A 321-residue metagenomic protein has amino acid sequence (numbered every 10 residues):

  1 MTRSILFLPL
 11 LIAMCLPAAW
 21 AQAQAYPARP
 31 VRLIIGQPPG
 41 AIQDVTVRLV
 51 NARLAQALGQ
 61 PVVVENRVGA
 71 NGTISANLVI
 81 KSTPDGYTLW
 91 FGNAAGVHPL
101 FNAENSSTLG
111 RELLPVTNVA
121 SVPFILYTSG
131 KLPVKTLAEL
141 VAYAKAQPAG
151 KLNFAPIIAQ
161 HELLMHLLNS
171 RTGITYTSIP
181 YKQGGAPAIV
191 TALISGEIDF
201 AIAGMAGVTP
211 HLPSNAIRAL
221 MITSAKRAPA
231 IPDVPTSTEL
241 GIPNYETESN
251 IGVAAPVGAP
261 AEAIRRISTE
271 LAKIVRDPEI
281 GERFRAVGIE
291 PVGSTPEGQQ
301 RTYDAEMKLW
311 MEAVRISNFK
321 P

Functional and structural regions predicted by a protein language model:
M1-I5: Positively charged n-region of N-terminal signal peptides that target proteins for export
F7-P17: Bacterial N-terminal signal peptides
Q22-E112, G150-K151, H161, G173-F200 (+3 more regions): N-terminal (or domain-start) structured segment
Y26-A28, T117-S121, N244-E248: Short, flexible turn/loop "capping" segments at secondary-structure junctions
A28-P30, Y176, E239, A261-P321: An extracytoplasmic/periplasmic, membrane-proximal ligand-sensing/linker region
L54, K81-Y87, L100-A188, F200 (+2 more regions): Hinge/capping helix and adjacent helix->loop/strand transition within the periplasmic-binding protein
N93-A94, G130, G204-A206, S224-A225 (+1 more regions): Short secondary-structure boundary segments
